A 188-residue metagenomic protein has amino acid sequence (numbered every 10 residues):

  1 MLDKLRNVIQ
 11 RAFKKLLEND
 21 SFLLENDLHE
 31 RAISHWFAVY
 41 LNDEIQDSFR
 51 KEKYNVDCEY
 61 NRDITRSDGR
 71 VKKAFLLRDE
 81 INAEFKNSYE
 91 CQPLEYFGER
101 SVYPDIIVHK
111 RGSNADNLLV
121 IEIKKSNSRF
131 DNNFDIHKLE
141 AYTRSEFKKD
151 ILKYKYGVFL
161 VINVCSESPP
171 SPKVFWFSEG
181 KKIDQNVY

Functional and structural regions predicted by a protein language model:
M1-D43: Charged, often low-complexity linker/regulatory segments
A12-L16, A115-I121: Glycine-rich, often proline-containing surface loops adjacent to acidic residues and nearby aromatics that form
S21-N26, P93-L94, I123-N127: Surface-exposed cleft-lining segments at the edges of enzyme active sites
K51-N114: Active-site metal-binding core of divalent-cation-utilizing nuclease and nuclease-like domains
D105-V108, N117-S126, L139: Conserved catalytic cores of phosphodiester-cleaving nucleases, focusing on short active-site segments
V120, D131-I162: Short, charged, amphipathic alpha-helix that recurs within catalytic cores of restriction-modification and other
S126-F130, C165: Short acidic, S/G/P-rich loop/turn micro-motifs used as interaction or catalytic elements
K148-I151, K155-Y188: Domain-level recognition of nuclease-like catalytic cores that cleave nucleotide substrates
